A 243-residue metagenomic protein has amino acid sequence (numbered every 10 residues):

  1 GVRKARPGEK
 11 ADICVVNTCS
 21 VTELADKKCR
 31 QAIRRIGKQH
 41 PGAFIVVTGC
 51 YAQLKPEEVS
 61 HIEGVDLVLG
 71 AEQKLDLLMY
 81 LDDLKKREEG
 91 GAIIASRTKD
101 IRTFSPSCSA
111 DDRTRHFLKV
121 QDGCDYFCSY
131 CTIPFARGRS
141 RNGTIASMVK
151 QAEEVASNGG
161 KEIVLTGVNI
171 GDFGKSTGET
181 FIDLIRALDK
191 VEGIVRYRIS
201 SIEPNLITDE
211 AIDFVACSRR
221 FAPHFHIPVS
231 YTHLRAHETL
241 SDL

Functional and structural regions predicted by a protein language model:
G1-D172, F225, Y231-H233: Proteins enriched for Cys/Gly/acidic motifs involved in redox and nucleic-acid/cofactor modification
V46, L54-K55, S157-R235, S241: Conserved SAM/AdoMet-binding glycine-rich loop
A152, L240-L243: Short alpha-helical interface patches
